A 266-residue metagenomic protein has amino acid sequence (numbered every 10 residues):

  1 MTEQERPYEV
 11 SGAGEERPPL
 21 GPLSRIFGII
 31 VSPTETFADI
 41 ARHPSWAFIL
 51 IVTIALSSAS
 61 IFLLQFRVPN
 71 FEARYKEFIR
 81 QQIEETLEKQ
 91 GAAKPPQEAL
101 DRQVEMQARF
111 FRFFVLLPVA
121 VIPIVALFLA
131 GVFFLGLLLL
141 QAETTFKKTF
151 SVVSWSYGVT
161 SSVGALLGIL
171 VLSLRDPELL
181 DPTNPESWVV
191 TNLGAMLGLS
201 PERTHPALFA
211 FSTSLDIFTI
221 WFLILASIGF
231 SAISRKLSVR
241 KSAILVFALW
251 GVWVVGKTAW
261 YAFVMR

Functional and structural regions predicted by a protein language model:
M1-L20: Low-complexity, intrinsically disordered extramembrane tails and loops of integral membrane proteins
G14-V31, R102-M106, E143: Short, membrane-interfacial amphipathic segments enriched in basic
T34-V52: Membrane-interface helix starts
L56-S60, L64, V121, V125 (+4 more regions): Alpha-helical transmembrane segments of multipass membrane proteins
R67-A108, P182-E202: Membrane-interface interhelical loops and short interface/amphipathic helices in multi-pass inner-membrane
E98-V125, H205-F222: Individual transmembrane alpha-helix segments
L127-K148: Hydrophobic transmembrane alpha-helix segments characteristic of membrane transport and insertion machinery
K148-R266: Hydrophobic alpha-helical transmembrane segments and adjacent short intramembrane/lumenal linkers of inner/organellar
